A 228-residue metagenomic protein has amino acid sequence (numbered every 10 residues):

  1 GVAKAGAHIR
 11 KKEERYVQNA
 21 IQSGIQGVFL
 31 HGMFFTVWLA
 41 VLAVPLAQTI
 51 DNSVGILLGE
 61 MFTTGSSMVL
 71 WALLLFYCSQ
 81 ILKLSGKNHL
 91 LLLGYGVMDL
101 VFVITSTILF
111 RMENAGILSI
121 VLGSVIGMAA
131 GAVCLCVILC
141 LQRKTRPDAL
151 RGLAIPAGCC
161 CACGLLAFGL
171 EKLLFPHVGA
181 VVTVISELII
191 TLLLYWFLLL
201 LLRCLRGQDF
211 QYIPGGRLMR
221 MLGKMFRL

Functional and structural regions predicted by a protein language model:
G1-E13, Q18-I25: Helix-loop junctions and terminal segments of transmembrane helices in multi-pass membrane transport/translocation
G1-K4, G27-V28, F35, G207: Small-residue-rich midsections of specific transmembrane alpha-helices
Q18-S53, G59-L73, V103-I104, I108: Alpha-helical transmembrane segments of multi-pass membrane transport and lipid-handling proteins
L30, F34, T63, L93-V97 (+5 more regions): Hydrophobic residues within alpha-helical transmembrane segments of multi-pass solute transporters/permease subunits
I56, G86-C136, L165, G169-I189: Membrane-interface helix-loop junctions in multi-pass transport and translocation proteins
S66-G96: Membrane-interface junctions at transmembrane-helix termini in multi-pass inner-membrane proteins
Y77-G86, C136-R151: Alpha-helical transmembrane segments
F168-L228: Membrane-proximal transmembrane or re-entrant/amphipathic helices at the cytosolic face
